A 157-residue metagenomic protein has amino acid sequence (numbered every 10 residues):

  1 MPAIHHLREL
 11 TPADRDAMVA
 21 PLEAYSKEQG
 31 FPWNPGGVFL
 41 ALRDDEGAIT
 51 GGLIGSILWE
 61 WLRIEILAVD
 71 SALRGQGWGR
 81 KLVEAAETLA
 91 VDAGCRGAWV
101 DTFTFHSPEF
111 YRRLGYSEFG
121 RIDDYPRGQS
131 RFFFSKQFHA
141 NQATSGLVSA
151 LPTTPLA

Functional and structural regions predicted by a protein language model:
M1-T11, A140-A157: Conserved N-terminal entry element of GNAT/NAT acetyltransferase domains
M18, Y111, Y116: Conserved active-site tyrosine of GNAT-family acetyltransferases
W33, D45, L53-L62, L67: A conserved beta-strand-loop-helix scaffold within acyl/acetyltransferase catalytic domains
P35-L53, K81: Conserved beta-hairpin
I57-E65, R74, P126-S130: A conserved beta-turn-beta hairpin within the catalytic core of GNAT-like acetyltransferases that forms part
L73, G77-A85: Conserved acetyl-CoA pyrophosphate-binding loop and the N-cap/start of the following alpha-helix in GNAT-like
A90-F103: Conserved GNAT acetyl-CoA-binding A-motif
W99-D101, S117-F133: Conserved catalytic-core motifs of GNAT/GCN5-like acyltransferases
